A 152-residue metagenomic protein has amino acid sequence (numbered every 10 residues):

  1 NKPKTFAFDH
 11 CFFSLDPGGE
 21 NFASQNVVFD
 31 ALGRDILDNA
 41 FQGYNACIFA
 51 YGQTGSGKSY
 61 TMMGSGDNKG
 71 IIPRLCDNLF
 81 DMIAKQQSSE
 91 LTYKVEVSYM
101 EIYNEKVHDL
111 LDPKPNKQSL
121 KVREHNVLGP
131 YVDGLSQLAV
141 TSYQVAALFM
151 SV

Functional and structural regions predicted by a protein language model:
N1-V152: Microtubule-binding structural modules
